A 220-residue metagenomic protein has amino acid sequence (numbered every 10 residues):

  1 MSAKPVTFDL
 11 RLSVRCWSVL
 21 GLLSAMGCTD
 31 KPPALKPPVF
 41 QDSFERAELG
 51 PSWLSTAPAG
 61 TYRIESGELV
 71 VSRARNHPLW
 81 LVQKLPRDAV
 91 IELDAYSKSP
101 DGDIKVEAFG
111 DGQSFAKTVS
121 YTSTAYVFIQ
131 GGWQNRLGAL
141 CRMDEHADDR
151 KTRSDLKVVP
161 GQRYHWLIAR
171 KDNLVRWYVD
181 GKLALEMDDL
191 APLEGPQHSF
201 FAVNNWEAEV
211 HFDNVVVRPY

Functional and structural regions predicted by a protein language model:
A25-G27: C-terminal motif of bacterial Sec signal peptides marking the signal peptidase cleavage site
K31-S55: Extracellular carbohydrate-recognition regions
F44, L93, Q162-K171, V175-W177: Short tryptophan-centered beta-strand motifs in secreted/extracellular beta-sheet-rich domains of glycan-recognition
G60-H77: Short carbohydrate-recognition loop motifs
R73-L140: Secretory/extracellular carbohydrate-interaction modules and structurally similar beta-sandwich "look-alikes"
H77-Q83, T152-V158, A202: Beta-strand-rich interaction surfaces with strong enrichment in secreted/lumenal proteins
M143-H165: Short, aromatic/His-centered strand-loop micro-motif at the edge of beta-sheets
M187-D213: Flexible glycan-contacting loops in extracellular carbohydrate-active proteins
